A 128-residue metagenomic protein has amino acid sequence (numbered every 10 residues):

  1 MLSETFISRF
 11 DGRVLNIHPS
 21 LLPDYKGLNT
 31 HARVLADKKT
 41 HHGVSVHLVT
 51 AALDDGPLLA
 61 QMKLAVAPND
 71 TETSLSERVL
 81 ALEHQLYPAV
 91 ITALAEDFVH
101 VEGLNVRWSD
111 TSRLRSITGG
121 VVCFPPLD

Functional and structural regions predicted by a protein language model:
M1-S109: Donor/substrate-binding cores of folate-linked one-carbon enzymes
V101-D128: SAM-dependent methyltransferases
